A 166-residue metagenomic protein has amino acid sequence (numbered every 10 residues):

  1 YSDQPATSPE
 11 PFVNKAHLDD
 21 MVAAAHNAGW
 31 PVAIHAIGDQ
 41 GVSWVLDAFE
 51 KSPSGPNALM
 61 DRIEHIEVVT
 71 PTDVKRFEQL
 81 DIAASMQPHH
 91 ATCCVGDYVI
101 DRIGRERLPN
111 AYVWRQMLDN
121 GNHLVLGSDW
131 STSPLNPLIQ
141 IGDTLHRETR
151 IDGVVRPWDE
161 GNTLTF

Functional and structural regions predicted by a protein language model:
Y1-P31, V74: Active-site-adjacent helix-turn-beta-strand microarchitecture at beta-sheet edges that either contains or buttresses
P9-A16, A36, G161-T165: Short, surface-exposed alpha-helical recognition segments that flank or form part of ligand/macromolecule-binding
V22-A33, Q40-D61, H65-I66, P71-K75 (+1 more regions): His/Asp/Glu-enriched, well-ordered alpha-helical/loop segment that forms or immediately abuts the divalent-metal
